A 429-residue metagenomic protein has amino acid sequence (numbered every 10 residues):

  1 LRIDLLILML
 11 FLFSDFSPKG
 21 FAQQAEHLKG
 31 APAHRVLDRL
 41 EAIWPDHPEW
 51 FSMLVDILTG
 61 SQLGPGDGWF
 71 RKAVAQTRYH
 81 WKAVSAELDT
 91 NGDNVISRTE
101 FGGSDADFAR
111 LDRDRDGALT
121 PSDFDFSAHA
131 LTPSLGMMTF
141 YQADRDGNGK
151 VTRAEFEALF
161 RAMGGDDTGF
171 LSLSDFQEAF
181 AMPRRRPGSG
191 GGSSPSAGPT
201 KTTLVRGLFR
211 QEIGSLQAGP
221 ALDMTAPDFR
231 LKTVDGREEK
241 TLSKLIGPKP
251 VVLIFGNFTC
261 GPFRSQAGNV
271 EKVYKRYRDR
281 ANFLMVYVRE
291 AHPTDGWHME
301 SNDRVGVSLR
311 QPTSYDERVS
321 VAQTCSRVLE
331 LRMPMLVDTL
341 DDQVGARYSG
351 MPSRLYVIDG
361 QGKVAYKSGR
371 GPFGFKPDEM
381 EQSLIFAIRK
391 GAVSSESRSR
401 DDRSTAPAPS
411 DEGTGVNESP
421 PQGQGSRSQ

Functional and structural regions predicted by a protein language model:
D4-D15: Bacterial N-terminal signal peptides
F16-T225, S419-Q422, R427: Calcium-binding acidic motifs and repeat modules
F126, A158, E178, K232 (+2 more regions): A generic structural motif
T202, T339-E418, Q422-Q429: Thiol-/selenol-based redox modules, centered on thioredoxin-like and closely related oxidoreductase domains
A226-P227, K249-P250, E330-P334, S349-Y356: Structural micro-motif
R230-V251: A short beta-strand-turn-helix
F255-C260: Aromatic-flanked redox-active Cys/Sec active sites in thiol-based oxidoreductases, especially the WC-centered
P262-L329, E418-P420: Structural microenvironment flanking redox-active thiols in thiol-disulfide oxidoreductases
